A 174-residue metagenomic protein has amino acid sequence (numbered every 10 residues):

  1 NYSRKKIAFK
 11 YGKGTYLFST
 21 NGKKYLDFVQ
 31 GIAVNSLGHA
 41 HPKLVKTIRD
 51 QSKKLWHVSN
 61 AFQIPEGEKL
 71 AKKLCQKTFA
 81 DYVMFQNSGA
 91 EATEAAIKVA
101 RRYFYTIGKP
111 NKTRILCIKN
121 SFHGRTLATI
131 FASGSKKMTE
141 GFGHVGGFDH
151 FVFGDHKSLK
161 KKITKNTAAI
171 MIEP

Functional and structural regions predicted by a protein language model:
N1-K13, A61: Active-site-adjacent loop/helix segments that line or gate small-molecule/cofactor pockets in enzymes
Y2-R4, V29-I32, D50, H57 (+4 more regions): Residue-level signal for pocket-adjacent positions within structured domains
F9, A40, E66, F151-G154: Short secondary-structure boundary/capping elements
S19-T20: Short, acidic, Ser/Thr-enriched surface-loop or helix-capping motifs
K24-P110: Glycine-rich loop-to-alpha-helix module at the N-terminal edge of alpha/beta enzyme cores
L26-V29, K119, A169-P174: Short beta-strands and strand-loop turn motifs
K72-A169: PLP-dependent aspartate aminotransferase-fold enzymes
